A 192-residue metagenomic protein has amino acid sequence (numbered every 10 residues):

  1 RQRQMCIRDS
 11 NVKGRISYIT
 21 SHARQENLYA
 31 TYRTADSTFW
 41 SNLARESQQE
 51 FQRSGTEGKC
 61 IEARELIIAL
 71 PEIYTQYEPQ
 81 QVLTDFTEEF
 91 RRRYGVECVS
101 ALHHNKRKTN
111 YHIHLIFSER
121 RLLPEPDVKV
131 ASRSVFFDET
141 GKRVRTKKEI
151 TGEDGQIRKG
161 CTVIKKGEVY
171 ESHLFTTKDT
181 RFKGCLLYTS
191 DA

Functional and structural regions predicted by a protein language model:
R1-Q4, R8-D191: N-terminal nicking endonuclease/strand-transfer module with a His-rich metal-binding environment and a catalytic Tyr
